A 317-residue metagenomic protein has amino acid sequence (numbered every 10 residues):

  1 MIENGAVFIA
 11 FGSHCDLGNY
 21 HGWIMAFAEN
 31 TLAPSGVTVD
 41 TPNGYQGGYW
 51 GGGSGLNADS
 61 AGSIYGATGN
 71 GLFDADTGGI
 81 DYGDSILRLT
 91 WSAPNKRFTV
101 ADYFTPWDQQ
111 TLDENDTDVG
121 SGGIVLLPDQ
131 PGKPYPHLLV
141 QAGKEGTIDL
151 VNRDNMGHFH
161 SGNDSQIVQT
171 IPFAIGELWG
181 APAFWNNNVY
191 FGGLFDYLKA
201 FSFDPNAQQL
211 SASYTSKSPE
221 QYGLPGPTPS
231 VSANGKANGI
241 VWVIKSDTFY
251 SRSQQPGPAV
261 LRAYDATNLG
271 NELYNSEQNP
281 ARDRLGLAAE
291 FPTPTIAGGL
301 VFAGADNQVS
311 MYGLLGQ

Functional and structural regions predicted by a protein language model:
M1-V7, S13-W50, A58-Y65, N70-Q317: Extracytoplasmic/lumenal domain signature
